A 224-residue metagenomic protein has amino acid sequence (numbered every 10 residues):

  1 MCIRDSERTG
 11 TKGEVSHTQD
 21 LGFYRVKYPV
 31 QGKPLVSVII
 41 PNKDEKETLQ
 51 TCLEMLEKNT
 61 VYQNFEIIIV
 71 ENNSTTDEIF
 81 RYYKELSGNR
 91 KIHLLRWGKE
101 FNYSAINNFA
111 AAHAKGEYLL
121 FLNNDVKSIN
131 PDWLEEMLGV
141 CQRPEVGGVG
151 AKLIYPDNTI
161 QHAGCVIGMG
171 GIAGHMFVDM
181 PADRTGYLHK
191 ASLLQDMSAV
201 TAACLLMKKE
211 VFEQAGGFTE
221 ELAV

Functional and structural regions predicted by a protein language model:
M1-S6: Conserved small/polar residues in nucleotide/adenosyl-binding loops
R8-K58: N-proximal low-complexity "stem/linker" segments adjacent to membrane-targeting elements
E57-K99: Acidic donor-binding segment of Leloir-type glycosyltransferases
W97-A114: Glycine-rich, basic loop-to-helix element that forms the pyrophosphate-binding segment of sugar-nucleotide handling
L119: Short aromatic/hydrophobic "clamp" motif used to bind/position activated sugar donors
V126-I172: Conserved donor NDP-sugar-binding/catalytic core segment of glycosyltransferases
K127, L194-V224: Donor nucleotide-sugar recognition loop
A151, P156, G168-S198: Short, flexible, basic/aromatic active-site loop/helix in glycosyltransferases
